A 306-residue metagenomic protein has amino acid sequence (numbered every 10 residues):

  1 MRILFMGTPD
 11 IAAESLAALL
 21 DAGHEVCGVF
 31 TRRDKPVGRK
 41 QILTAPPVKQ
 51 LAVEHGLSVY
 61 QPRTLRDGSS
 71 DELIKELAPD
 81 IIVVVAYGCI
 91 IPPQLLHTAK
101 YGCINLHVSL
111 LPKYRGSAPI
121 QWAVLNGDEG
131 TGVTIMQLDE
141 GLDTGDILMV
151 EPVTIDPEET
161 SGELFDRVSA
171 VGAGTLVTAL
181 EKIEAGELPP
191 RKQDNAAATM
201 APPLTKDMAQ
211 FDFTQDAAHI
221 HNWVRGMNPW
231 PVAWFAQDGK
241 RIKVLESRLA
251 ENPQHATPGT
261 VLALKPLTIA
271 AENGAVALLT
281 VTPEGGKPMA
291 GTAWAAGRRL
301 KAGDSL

Functional and structural regions predicted by a protein language model:
M1-K40: N-terminal Rossmann-like dinucleotide-binding module
R2-L4, E25-V29, H55-L77, I82 (+1 more regions): Internal alpha/beta domain cores that form substrate/cofactor-binding pockets in large enzymes and binding proteins
P9-A17, V53-L57, A78-D80: Hydrophobic N-terminal alpha-helices or hydrophobic patches in metabolic proteins across all domains of life
A13, I42-A45, D67-D71, S117: Structural motif corresponding to alpha-helix initiation and N-cap regions
A22, R32, I81-M200, D207: Donor/substrate-binding cores of folate-linked one-carbon enzymes
K35-H55: N-terminal beta-loop-helix "entrance" segment that forms/cooperates in small-molecule cofactor or anionic ligand
P202-Q215: Acyl-group handling in specialized metabolite and lipid biosynthesis
F213-L306: An anion-binding loop in the catalytic cleft
